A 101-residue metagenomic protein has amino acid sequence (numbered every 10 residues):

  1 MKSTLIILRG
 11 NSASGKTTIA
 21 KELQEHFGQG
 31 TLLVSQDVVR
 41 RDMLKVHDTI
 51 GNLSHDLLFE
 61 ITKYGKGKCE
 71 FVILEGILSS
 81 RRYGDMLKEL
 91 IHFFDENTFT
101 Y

Functional and structural regions predicted by a protein language model:
M1-K2: Basic/polar N-terminal segments that are highly enriched at the extreme N-terminus, encompassing both cleavable
L5: Walker A (P-loop) ATP-phosphate-binding motif of ABC ATPase nucleotide-binding domains
L8: Hydrophobic anchor at the beta1->P-loop junction of P-loop NTPases
N11-S12: The conserved Walker
G15: Conserved glycine(s) of the Walker
T18-E70: Conserved substrate/cofactor phosphate-moiety recognition/catalytic segment in nucleotide-dependent phosphotransferases
T31-L33, E96-Y101: Conserved beta-strand scaffold positions in the cores of enzyme catalytic domains, especially in NTP/NDP-utilizing
I50-N97: Glycine-rich phosphate-binding loop used to anchor ATP phosphates in small-molecule kinases, encompassing both
